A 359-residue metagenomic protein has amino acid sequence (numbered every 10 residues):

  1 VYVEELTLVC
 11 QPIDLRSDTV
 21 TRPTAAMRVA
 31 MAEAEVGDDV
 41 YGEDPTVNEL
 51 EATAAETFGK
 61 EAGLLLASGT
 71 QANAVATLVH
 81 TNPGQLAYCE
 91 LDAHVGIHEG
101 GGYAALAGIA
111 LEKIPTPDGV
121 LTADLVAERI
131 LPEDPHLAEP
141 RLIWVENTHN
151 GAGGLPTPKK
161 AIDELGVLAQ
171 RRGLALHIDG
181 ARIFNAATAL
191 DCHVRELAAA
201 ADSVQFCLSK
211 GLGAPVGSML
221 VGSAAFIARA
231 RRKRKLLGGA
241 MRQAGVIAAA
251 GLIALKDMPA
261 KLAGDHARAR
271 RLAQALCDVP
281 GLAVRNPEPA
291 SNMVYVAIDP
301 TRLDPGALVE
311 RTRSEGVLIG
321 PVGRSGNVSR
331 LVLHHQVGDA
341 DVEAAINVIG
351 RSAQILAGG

Functional and structural regions predicted by a protein language model:
Y2-P287, S291-V337, D341-G359: Conserved PLP-enzyme active-site core in the AAT-like
